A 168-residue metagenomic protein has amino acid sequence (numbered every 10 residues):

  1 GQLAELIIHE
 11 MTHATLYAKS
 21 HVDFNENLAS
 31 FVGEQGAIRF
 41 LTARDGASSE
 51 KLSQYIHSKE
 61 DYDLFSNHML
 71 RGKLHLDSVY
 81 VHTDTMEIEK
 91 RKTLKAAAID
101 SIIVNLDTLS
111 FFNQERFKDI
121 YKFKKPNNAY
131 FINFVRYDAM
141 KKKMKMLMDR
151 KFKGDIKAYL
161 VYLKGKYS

Functional and structural regions predicted by a protein language model:
G1-Y62, L74: Acidic/His-rich structured neighborhood in mature extracellular/periplasmic domains
S66, L70-S168: Pan-zinc metallopeptidase signature
